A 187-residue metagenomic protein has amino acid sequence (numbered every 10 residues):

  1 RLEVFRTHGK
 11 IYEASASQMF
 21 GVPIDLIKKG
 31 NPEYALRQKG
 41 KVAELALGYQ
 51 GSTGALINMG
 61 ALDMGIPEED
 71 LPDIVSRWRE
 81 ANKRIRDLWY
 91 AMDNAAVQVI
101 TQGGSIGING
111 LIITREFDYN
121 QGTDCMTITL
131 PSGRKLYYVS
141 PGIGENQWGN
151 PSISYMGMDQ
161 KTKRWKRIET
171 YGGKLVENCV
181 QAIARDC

Functional and structural regions predicted by a protein language model:
R1-C187: Conserved catalytic core of nucleotide polymerization and phosphodiester-bond processing enzymes
